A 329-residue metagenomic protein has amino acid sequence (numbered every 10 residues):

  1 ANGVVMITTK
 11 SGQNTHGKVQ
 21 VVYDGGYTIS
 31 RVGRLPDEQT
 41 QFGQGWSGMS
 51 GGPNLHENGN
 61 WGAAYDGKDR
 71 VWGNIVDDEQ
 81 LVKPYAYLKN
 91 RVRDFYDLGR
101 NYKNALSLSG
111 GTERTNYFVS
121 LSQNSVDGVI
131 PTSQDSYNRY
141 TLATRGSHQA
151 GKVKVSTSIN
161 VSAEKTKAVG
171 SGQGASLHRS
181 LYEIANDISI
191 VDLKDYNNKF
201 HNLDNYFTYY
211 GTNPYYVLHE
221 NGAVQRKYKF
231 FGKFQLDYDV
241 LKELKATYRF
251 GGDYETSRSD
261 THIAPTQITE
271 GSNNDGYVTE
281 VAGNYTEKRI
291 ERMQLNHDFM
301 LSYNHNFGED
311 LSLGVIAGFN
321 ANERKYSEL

Functional and structural regions predicted by a protein language model:
A1-G3, K89-G99: Periplasmic N-terminal accessory/gating domains of Gram-negative outer-membrane beta-barrel systems
A1-V22, N101-K103, N116: A beta-strand signature from Gram-negative outer-membrane beta-barrel systems, especially the internal plug domain
S11, G111-R114, Q149-K152, Y238-L244 (+1 more regions): Outer-membrane beta-barrel strand-turn architecture
N14-Y87, V129-Y137, T141-F231, R249-L329: Surface-exposed loop/interface segments of Gram-negative outer-membrane beta-barrel transport/assembly proteins
D97-L98, L108-T112: Outer-membrane beta-barrel initiation region
N124-V126: Ligand-site clamp/hinge motif
